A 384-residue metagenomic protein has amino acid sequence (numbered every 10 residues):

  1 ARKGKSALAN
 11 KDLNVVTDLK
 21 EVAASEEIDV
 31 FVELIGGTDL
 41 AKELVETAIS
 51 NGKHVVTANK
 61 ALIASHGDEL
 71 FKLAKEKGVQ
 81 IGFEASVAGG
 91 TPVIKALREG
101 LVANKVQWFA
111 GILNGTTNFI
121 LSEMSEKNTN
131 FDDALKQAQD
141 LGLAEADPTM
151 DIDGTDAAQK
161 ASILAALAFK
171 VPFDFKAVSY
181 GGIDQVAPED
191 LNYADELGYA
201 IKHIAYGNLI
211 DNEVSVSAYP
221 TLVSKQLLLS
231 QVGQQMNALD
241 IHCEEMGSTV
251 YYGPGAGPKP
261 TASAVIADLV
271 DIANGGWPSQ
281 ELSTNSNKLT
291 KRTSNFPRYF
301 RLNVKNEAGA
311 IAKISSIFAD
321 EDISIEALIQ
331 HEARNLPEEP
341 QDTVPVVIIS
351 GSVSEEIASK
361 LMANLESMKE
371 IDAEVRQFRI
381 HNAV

Functional and structural regions predicted by a protein language model:
A1-N51: N-terminal glycine-/serine-/threonine-rich beta1-alpha1-beta2 phosphate-ribose binding loop of Rossmann-like
I35-N51, A58-E99: Rossmann-fold NAD(P)-binding glycine/threonine-rich loop
H54-V56, I325: A short hydrophobic/small-residue beta-strand
K75-D156, I163: Rossmann-like NAD(P)H-binding beta-loop-alpha module
D133-Q231, M236-A238: Substrate-binding/catalytic subdomain of NAD(P)-dependent oxidoreductase enzymes
I183, G247-T249, G253-K259: Glycine-rich phosphate/pyrophosphate-binding beta-alpha loops
P220-E244, P258, I325-E338: Low-complexity, glycine/alanine/valine/leucine- and proline-rich hydrophobic stretches
A264, L269-V384: A conserved regulatory-domain signal marking ACT and ACT-like small-molecule sensing domains and adjacent regulatory
